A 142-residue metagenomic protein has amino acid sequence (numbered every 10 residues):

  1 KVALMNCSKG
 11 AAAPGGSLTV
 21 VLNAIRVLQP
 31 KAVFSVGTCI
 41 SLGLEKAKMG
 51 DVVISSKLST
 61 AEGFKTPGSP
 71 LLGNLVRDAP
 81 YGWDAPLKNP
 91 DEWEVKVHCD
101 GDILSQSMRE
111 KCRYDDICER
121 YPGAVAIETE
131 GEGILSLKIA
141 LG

Functional and structural regions predicted by a protein language model:
K1-G142: Intrinsic-disorder/coil detector with helix-boundary
